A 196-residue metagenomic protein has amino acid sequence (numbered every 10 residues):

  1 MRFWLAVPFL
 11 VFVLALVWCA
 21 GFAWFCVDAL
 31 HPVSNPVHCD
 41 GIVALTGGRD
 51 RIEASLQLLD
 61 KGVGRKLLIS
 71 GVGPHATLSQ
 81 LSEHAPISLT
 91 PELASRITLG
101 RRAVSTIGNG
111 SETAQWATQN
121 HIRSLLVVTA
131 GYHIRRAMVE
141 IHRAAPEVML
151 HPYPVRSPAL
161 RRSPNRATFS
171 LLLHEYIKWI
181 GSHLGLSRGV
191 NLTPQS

Functional and structural regions predicted by a protein language model:
R2-V33: N-terminal type II signal-anchor transmembrane helix that functions as the membrane-insertion/stop-transfer segment
A15, G21, R135, W179-G185: Generic signature of intrinsically disordered, low-complexity segments enriched in small/polar residues
A20, C26-P36, D40, K178 (+1 more regions): Proteins with a high burden of low-complexity, intrinsically disordered sequence enriched in S/T/G/P/A and R, requiring
V27-R166, L172: A structural signal for short, hydrophobic/glycine-enriched beta-strand patches
S163-P194: A transmembrane-helix-recognition feature enriched in membrane-embedded lipid enzymes and envelope glyco-/phospholipid
